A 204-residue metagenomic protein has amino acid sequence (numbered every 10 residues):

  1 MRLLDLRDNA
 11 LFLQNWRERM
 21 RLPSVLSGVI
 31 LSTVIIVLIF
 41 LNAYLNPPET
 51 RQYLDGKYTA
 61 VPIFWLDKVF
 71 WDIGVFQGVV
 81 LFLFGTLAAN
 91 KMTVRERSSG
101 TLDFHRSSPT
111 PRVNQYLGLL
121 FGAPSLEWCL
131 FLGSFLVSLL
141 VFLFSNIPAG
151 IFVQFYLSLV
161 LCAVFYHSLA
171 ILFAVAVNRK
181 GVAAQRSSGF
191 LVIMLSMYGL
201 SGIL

Functional and structural regions predicted by a protein language model:
M1-V29: Aromatic- and glycine-rich beta-strand/loop motifs that create alpha-glucan
L22, L26-L31, G118, G122-F135: Hydrophobic alpha-helical transmembrane segments in multi-pass membrane proteins
P23-P48, Q77-V80, G189-G199: Hydrophobic alpha-helical transmembrane segments of multi-pass membrane transport/permease proteins
E49-W65, V137-V153, L204: Membrane-interface interhelical loops and short amphipathic "cap" helices that link adjacent transmembrane segments
P62-V79, L117-F121, S125, A149-S158: Membrane-entry segments of alpha-helical transmembrane domains in multi-pass membrane proteins
F70-R95, S99-T101: Long, hydrophobic alpha-helical segments
K91-S125: Helix-loop-helix units of permease transmembrane domains in multi-pass membrane transporters, especially ABC
A123-N178: Secretory targeting signals
